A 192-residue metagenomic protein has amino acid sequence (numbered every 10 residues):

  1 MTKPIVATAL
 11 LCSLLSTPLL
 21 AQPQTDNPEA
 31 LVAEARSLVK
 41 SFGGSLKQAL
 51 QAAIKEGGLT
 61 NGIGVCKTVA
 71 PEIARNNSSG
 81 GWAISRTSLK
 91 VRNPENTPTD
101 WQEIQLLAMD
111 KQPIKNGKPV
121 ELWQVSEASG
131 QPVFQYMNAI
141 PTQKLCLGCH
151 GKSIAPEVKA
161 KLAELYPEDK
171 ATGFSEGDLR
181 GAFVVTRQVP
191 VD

Functional and structural regions predicted by a protein language model:
M1-T8: Bacterial N-terminal signal peptides that target proteins for export
T2, P18-Q22: Short, low-complexity disordered leader/linker segments with a strong preference for bacterial N-terminal type II
T8-T17: Bacterial N-terminal signal peptides
T17-P18, I73: A short hydrophobic/aromatic micro-motif that marks alpha-helical segments and, especially, helix-coil
P23-Q143, E157-D192: Extracytoplasmic c-type cytochrome modules immediately beyond a signal peptide or single-pass transmembrane anchor
Q143-S153: The canonical Cys-X-X-Cys-His
